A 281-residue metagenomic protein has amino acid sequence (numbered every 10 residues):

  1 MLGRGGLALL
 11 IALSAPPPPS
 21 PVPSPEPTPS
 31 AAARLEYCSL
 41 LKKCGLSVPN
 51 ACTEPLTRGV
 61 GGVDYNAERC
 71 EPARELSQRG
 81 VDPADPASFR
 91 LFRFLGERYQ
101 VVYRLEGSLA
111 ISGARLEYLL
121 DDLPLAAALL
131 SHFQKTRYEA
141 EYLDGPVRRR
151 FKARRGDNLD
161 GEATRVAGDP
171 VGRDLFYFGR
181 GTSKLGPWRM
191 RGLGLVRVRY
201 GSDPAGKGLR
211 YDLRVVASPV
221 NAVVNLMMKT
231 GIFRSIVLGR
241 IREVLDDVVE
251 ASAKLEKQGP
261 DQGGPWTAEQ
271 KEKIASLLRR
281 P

Functional and structural regions predicted by a protein language model:
M1-P17: Sec-dependent N-terminal signal peptides
P23-P146: Hydrophobic ligand-binding cavity/cleft-lining segments
P29-P83, L195-P281: Terminal "cap-and-tail" regions of soluble proteins that handle hydrophobic small molecules
A87-R93, D160-G168, L195-P204: Short amphipathic beta-strand and strand-loop transition segments with alternating hydrophobic
R90, Y103-G107, S112-R115, V171-R173 (+2 more regions): Envelope-exposed proteins and targeting segments
F92-L95, A110, L143, K152-R154 (+3 more regions): A structural detector for beta-sheet-dominated domains
L120, S131-Q134, A153-D157, G179-S183 (+2 more regions): A mature extracytoplasmic/lumenal domain signature
Y138-L193: Glycine-rich portal/gate segments that line the openings of hydrophobic small-molecule binding cavities
